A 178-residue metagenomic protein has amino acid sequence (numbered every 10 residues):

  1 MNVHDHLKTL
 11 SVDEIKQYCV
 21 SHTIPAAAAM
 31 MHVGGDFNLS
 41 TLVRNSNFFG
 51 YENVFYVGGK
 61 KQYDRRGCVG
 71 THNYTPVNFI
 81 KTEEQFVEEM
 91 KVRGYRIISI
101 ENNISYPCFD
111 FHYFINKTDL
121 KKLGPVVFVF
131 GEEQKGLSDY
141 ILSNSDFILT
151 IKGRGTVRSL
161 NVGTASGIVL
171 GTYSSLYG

Functional and structural regions predicted by a protein language model:
M1-G178: Post-transcriptional modification and biogenesis factors for structured RNAs of the translation apparatus
